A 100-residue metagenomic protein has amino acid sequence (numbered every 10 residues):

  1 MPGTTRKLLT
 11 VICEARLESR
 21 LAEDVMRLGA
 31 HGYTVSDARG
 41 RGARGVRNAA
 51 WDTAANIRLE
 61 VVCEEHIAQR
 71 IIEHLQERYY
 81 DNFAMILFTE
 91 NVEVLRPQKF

Functional and structural regions predicted by a protein language model:
M1-F100: Positively charged, small/polar-rich N-terminal and surface patches that mediate targeting and assembly and bind
